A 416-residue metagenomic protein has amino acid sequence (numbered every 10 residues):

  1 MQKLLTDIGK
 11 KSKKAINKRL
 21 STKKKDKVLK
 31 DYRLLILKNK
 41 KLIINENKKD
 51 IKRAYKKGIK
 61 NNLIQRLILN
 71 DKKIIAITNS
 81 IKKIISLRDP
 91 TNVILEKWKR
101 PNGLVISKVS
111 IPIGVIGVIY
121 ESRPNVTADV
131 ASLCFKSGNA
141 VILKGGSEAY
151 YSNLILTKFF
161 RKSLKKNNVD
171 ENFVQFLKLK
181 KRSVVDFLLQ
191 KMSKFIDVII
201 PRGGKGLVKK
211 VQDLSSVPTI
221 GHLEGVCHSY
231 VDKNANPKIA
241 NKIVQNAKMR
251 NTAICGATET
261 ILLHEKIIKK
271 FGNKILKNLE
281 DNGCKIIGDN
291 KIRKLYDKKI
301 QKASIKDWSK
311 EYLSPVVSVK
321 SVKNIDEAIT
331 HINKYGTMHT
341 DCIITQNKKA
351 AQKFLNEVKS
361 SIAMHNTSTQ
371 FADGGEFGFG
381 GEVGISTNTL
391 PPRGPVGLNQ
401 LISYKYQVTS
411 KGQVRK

Functional and structural regions predicted by a protein language model:
M1-K108: N-terminal Rossmann-like NAD(P)+-binding subdomain of aldehyde/semialdehyde dehydrogenases
Q2, S122-N125, D129-A140, F159 (+3 more regions): ALDH superfamily catalytic-core signature
A15-R19, L35-N39, D50-K57, I84-R88 (+11 more regions): Change "in soluble alpha/beta enzymes" to "in soluble alpha/beta proteins
S21-D26, N167-V174, N251-A257, G283-K291 (+2 more regions): Flexible, glycine/charged-enriched surface loops at secondary-structure junctions
K27, S304-K416: Conserved C-terminal structural/oligomerization subdomain of aldehyde/semialdehyde dehydrogenase
S86, L95-N234, K238: Rossmann-like NAD(P) dinucleotide-binding subdomain of oxidoreductase/dehydrogenase enzymes
G114-V118, L133, N139-V141, N172-Q175 (+10 more regions): Structural motif
